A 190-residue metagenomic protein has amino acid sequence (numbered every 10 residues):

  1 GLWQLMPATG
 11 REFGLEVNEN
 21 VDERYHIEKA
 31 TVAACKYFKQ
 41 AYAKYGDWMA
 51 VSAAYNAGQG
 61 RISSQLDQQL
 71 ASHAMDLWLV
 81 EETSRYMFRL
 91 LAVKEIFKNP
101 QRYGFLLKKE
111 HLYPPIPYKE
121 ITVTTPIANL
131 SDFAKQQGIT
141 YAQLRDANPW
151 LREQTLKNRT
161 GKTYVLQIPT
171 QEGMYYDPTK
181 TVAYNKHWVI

Functional and structural regions predicted by a protein language model:
G1-G14: Short, surface-exposed glycine/acidic/tryptophan-bearing loops
E12, V17-N20, R24-A43, M49 (+1 more regions): Extracytoplasmic and endomembrane cell-envelope/extracellular-matrix remodeling and assembly machinery
